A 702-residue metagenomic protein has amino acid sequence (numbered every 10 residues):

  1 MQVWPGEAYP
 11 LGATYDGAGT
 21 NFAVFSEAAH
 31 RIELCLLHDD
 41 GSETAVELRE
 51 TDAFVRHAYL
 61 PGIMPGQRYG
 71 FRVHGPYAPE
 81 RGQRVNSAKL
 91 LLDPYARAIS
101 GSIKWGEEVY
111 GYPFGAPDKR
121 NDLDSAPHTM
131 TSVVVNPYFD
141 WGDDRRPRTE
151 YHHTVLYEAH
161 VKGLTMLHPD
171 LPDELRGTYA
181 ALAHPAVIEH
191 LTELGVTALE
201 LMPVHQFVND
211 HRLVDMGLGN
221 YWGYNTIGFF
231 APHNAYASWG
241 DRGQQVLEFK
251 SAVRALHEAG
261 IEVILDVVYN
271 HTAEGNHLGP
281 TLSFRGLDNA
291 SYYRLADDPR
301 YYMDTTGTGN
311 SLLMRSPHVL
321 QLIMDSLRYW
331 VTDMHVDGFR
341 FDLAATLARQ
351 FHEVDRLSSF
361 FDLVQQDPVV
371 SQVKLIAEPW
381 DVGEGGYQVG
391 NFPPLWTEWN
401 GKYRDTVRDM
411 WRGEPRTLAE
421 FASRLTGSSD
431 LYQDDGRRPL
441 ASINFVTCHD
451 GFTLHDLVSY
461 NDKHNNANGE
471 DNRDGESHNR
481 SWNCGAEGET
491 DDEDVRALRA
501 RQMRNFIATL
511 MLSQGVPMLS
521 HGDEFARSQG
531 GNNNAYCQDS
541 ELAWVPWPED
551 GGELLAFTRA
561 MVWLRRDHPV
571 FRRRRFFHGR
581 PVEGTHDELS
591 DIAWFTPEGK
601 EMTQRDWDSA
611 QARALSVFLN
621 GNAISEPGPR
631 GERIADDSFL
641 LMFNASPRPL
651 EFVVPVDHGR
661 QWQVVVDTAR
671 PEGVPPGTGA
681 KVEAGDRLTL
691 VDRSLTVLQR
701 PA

Functional and structural regions predicted by a protein language model:
M1-Y157, K162, Y179, T490 (+4 more regions): Carbohydrate-interacting/catalytic domains
V24, F71, A159, L201 (+9 more regions): Conserved, mostly hydrophobic/aromatic
A28, E50-D52, G62-M64, G75 (+19 more regions): Short, flexible loop/turn elements at secondary-structure junctions
G75-D140, H211-N225, A259, G279-M303 (+2 more regions): Core domains of carbohydrate- and sulfate-ester-processing enzymes
A78-G82, T165-L167, F207-H211, H271-E274 (+5 more regions): Short catalytic/ligand-binding loop motif for oxyanion handling, primarily in non-cytosolic enzymes, centered on
S125, H160-V336, L343-Q366, G386 (+1 more regions): Substrate-binding/active-site clefts of carbohydrate-active enzymes
V155-Y157, L199, V263-L265, F339 (+2 more regions): Hydrophobic faces of well-ordered beta-strands that scaffold small-molecule active sites in alpha/beta enzyme cores
H335, R356-H521, A526, N534-Q538 (+6 more regions): Conserved alpha/beta catalytic core and glycan-binding cleft of carbohydrate-active enzymes
